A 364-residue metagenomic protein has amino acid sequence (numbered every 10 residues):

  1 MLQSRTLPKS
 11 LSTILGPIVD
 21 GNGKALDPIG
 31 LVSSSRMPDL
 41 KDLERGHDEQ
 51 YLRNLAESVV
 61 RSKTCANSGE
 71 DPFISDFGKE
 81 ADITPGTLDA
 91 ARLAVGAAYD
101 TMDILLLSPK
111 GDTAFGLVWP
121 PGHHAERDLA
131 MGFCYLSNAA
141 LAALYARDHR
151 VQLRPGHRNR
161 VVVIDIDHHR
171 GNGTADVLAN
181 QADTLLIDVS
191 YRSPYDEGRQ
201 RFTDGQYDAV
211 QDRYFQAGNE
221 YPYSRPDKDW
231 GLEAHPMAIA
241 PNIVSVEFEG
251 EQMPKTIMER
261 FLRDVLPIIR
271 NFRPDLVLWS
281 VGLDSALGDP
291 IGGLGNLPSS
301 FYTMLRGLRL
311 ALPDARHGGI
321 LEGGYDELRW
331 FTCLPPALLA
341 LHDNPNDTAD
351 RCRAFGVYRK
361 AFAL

Functional and structural regions predicted by a protein language model:
M1-Q50: N-terminal low-complexity, Ser/Thr- and acidic-residue-enriched intrinsically disordered segments
H47-S62: Short, structured active-site "lid" loops
S58, S62-L364: A general "terminal functional-core" signal
